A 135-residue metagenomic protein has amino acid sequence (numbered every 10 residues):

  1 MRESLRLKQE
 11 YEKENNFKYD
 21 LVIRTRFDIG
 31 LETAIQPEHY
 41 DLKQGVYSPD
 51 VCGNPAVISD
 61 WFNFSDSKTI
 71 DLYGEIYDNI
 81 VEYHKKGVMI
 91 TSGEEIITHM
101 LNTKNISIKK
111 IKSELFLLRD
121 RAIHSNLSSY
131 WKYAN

Functional and structural regions predicted by a protein language model:
M1-N135: ER/Golgi luminal nucleotide-sugar-dependent glycosyltransferases, focusing on the catalytic module
